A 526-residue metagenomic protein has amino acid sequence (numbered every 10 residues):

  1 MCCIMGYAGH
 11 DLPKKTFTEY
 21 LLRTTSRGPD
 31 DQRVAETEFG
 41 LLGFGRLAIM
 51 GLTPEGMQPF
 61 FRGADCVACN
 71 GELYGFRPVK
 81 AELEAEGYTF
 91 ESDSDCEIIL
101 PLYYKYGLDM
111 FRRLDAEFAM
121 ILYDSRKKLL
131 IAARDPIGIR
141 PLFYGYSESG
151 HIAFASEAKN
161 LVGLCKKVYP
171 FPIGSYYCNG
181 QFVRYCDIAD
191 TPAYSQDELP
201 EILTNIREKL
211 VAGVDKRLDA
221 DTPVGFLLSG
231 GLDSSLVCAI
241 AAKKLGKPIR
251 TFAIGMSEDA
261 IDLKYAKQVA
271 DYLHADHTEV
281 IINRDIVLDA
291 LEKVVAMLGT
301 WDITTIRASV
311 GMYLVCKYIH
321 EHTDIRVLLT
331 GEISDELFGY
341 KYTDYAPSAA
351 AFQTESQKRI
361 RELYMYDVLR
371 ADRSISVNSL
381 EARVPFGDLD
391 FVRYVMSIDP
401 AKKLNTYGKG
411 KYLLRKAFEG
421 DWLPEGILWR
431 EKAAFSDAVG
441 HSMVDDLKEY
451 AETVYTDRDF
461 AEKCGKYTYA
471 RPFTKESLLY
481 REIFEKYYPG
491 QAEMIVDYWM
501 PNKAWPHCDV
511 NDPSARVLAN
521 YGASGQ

Functional and structural regions predicted by a protein language model:
M1-T300, H322, R326: Cysteine-centered catalytic environments shared across enzyme families
G6, L100, Y104, L314-H320 (+5 more regions): Short, amphipathic alpha-helical segments that act as regulatory/interfacial helices in nucleotide-processing proteins
P13, S92-D95, L114, L199-I206 (+10 more regions): Hydrophobic (often cysteine-bearing) scaffold residues that line and stabilize catalytic clefts of nucleotide/cofactor
D31, F90-D95, K166, N405 (+3 more regions): Short, surface-exposed acidic
I98, K209, V269, Y394 (+3 more regions): Amphipathic alpha-helical segments that form well-ordered structural scaffolds and often line/cohere around active
E157-K159, P200-E201, E208-K209, G213-V224 (+1 more regions): Peripheral terminal appendages
E258-C316, H322, G339-Q353, R373 (+2 more regions): ATP-dependent adenylate-handling ligase core
I325-T330, S334-T354, E362-F473: Mid-to-C-terminal catalytic subdomains of enzymes that bind/position adenosyl phosphate moieties or nucleic-acid
